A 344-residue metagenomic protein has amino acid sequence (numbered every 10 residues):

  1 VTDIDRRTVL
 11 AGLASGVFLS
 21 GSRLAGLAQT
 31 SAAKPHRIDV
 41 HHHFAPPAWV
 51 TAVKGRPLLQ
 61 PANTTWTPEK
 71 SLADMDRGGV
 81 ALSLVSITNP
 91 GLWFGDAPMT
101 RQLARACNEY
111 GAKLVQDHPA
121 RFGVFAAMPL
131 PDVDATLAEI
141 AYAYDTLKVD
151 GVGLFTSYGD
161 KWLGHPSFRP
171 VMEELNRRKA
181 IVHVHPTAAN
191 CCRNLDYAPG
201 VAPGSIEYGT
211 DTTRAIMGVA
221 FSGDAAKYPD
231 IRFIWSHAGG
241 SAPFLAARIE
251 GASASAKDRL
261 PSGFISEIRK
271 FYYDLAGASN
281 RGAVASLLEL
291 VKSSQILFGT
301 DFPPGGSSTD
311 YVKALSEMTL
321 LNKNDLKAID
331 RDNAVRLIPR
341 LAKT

Functional and structural regions predicted by a protein language model:
T2-H36, V40, P46-L82, E109-D117 (+5 more regions): Mid-to-C-terminal alpha-helical segments outside catalytic/metal-binding sites
G16, Y197-F221, K227-Y228, R232-T344: H/E-rich (His + Asp/Glu) clusters that bind or coordinate divalent metals
I38-H42, S83-V85, V124-A126, V152-L154 (+4 more regions): Hydrophobic faces of well-ordered beta-strands that scaffold small-molecule active sites in alpha/beta enzyme cores
H43, T187-A188, G239, P303: Catalytic metal-binding/acid-base residues of hydrolase active sites
T51, G95-M99, A247-G251: A short secondary-structure junction motif
K54-L59, T156-S157, R269-Y272: Short, basic, glycine/proline-bearing loop/turn elements
A62-T64, L92-W93, L130-T136, G159-P166 (+3 more regions): Acidic-and-aromatic substrate-binding clefts and catalytic sites of carbohydrate-active enzymes
V85-I216, S222: Active-site gating/metal-coordination segments in enzymes
